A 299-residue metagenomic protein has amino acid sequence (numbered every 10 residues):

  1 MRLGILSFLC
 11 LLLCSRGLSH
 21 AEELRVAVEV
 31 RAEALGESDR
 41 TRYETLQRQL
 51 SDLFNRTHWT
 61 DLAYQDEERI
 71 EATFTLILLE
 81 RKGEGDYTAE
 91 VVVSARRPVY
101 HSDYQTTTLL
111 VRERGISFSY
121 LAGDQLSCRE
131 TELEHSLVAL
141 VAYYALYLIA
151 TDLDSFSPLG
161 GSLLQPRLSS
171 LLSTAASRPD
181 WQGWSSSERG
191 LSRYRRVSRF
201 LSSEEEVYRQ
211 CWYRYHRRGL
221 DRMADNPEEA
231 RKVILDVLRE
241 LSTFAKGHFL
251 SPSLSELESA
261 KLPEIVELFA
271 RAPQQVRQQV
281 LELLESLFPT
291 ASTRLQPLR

Functional and structural regions predicted by a protein language model:
M1-G4: Positively charged n-region of N-terminal signal peptides that target proteins for export
L6-R16: Bacterial N-terminal signal peptides
E22-T88, V99-H101: Start-of-domain marker
E29, H216-R299: A cross-kingdom marker for long, charged
E33-R40, S127-H135, K246-G247: Second-shell loop/turn segments in exported
S51-W59, A150-L153, V266, A270: Sec-exported extracytoplasmic/periplasmic mature domains
G85-R195: Acidic/His-rich structured neighborhood in mature extracellular/periplasmic domains
S157-L250: Flexible, glycine-rich surface segments
